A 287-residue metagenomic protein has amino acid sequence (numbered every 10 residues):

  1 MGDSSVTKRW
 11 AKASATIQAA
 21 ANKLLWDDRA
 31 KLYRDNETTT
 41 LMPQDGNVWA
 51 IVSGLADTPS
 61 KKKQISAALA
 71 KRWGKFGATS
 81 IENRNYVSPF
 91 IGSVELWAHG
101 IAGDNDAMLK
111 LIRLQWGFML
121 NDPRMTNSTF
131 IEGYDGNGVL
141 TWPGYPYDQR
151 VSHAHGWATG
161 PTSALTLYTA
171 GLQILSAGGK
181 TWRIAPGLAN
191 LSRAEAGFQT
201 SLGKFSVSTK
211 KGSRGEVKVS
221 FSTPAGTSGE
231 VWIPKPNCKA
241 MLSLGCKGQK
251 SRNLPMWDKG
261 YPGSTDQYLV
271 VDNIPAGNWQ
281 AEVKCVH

Functional and structural regions predicted by a protein language model:
M1-P146, L254-Y268, N273, E282-K284: Catalytic cores of carbohydrate-active enzymes
A19, D106-H287: Non-catalytic C-terminal accessory modules of carbohydrate-active enzymes
